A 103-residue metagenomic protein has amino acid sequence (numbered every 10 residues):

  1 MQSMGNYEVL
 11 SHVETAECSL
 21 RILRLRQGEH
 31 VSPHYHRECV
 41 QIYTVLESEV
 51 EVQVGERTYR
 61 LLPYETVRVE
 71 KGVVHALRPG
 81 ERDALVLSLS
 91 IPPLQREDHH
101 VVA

Functional and structural regions predicted by a protein language model:
M1-P33, C39: A short glycine-rich, His/Asp/Glu-containing loop-to-beta-strand
Q2-N6, V13-S19, A76-A103: Double-stranded beta-helix
I22, I42, E56-Y59: Short, surface-exposed secondary-structure edge patches
I22-R24, T44, P79: Conserved hydrophobic "DFG−1" position in protein kinase catalytic cores
Q27, E38-C39, R57, V73-V74 (+1 more regions): A generic "binding-loop/recognition-motif" signal
S32-P33, V52-Q53, V69, H75-E81 (+1 more regions): Short beta-strand His + acidic residue motifs that chelate non-heme Fe in jelly-roll/DSBH and cupin folds
E38-V50: Glycine- and acidic-residue-biased ligand/ion/polar-headgroup-sensing regions
E56-G72: Short acidic-glycine-tyrosine-enriched beta hairpin
